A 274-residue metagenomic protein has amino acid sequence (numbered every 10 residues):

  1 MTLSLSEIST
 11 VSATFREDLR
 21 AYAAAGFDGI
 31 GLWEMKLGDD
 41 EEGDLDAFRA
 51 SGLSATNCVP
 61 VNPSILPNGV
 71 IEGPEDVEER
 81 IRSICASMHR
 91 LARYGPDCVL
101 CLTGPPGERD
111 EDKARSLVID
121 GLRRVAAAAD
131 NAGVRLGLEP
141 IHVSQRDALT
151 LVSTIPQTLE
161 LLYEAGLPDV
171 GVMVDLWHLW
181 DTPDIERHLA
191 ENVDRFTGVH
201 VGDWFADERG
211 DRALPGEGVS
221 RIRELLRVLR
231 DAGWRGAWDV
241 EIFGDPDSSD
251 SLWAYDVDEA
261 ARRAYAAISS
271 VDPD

Functional and structural regions predicted by a protein language model:
M1-G26, G95, V152-G171, L179-D274: Histidine-acidic metal/acid-base catalytic patches
S9, E34-K36, V61-S64, T103-G107 (+4 more regions): Active-site-proximal loop/turn and secondary-structure-junction residues that shape catalytic pockets, frequently
L19-A21, A25-D39, V59-S64: N-terminal substrate-binding region of glycoside hydrolase catalytic domains
G31, N57-V59, L100, G137 (+2 more regions): Conserved beta-strand positions in the central sheet of alpha/beta enzyme cores
G31-A50, T103, R109-D110, Q145-R146: Glycine-rich, proline-tolerant flexible connector loops at the mouths of alpha/beta enzymes
D39-G52, S83-R93, I119-D130, D184-D194 (+1 more regions): Short amphipathic alpha-helices and their capping/turn segments at secondary-structure boundaries
S64-I71, G107-E111, V143-A148, D207-R212 (+1 more regions): A short acidic, helix-capping loop that chelates divalent metal ions and anchors anionic groups
G73-G171, D181, E259: Active-site acidic/histidine proton-transfer and metal-coordination neighborhood in alpha/beta enzyme cores
